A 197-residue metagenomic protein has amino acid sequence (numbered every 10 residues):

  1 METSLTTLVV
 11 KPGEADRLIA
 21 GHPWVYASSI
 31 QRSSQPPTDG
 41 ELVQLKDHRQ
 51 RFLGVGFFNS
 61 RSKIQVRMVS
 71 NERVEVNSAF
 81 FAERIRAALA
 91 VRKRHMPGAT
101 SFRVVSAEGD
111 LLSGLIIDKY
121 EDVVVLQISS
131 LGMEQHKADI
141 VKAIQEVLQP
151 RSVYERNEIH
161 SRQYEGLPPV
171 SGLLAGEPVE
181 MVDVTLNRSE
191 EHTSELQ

Functional and structural regions predicted by a protein language model:
M1-E121, P178-M181: Non-catalytic accessory regions of SAM-dependent methyltransferases
L42-V43, V123-V125, R151-V153: Structural motif
F57, S129, E158: Surface loops and adjacent helix of pleckstrin homology
N77-R84, G132, H136-I140: Short amphipathic alpha-helical segments
A107-D118, H136-E190, S194: Non-catalytic substrate-recognition/targeting regions of SAM-dependent transferases
E121-E134: A short interface-forming secondary-structure element
